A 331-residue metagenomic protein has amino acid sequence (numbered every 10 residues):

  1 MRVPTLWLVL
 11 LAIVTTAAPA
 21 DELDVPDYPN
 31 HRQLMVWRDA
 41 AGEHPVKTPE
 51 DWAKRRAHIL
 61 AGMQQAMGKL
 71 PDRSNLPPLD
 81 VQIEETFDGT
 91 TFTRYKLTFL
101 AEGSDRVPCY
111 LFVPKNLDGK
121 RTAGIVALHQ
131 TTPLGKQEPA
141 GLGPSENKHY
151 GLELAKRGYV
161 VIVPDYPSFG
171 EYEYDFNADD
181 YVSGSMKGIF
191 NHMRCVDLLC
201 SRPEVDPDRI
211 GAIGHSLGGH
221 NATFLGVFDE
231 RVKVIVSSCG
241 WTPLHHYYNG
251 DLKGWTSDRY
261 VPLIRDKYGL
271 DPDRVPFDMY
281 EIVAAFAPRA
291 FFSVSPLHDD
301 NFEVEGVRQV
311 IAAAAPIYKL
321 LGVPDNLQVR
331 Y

Functional and structural regions predicted by a protein language model:
T5-T15: Bacterial N-terminal signal peptides
A18-L70: N-terminal pre-domain segments of enzymes
P71-G119: N-terminal cap/lid segment of alpha/beta-hydrolase-fold proteins
D118-E204, Y247-K253: Cap/lid segment of the alpha/beta-hydrolase catalytic domain
E204-S216: Alpha/beta-hydrolase fold nucleophile elbow
G214-F224: Glycine-rich nucleophile elbow surrounding the catalytic serine of serine-hydrolase chemistry
V234-I282, E303-A312, I317-P324: Mobile cap/lid helix-loop segments that gate and shape the active-site cleft of serine hydrolases
A287-V304: Conserved strand-to-loop "acid loop" that flanks and positions the catalytic carboxylate
